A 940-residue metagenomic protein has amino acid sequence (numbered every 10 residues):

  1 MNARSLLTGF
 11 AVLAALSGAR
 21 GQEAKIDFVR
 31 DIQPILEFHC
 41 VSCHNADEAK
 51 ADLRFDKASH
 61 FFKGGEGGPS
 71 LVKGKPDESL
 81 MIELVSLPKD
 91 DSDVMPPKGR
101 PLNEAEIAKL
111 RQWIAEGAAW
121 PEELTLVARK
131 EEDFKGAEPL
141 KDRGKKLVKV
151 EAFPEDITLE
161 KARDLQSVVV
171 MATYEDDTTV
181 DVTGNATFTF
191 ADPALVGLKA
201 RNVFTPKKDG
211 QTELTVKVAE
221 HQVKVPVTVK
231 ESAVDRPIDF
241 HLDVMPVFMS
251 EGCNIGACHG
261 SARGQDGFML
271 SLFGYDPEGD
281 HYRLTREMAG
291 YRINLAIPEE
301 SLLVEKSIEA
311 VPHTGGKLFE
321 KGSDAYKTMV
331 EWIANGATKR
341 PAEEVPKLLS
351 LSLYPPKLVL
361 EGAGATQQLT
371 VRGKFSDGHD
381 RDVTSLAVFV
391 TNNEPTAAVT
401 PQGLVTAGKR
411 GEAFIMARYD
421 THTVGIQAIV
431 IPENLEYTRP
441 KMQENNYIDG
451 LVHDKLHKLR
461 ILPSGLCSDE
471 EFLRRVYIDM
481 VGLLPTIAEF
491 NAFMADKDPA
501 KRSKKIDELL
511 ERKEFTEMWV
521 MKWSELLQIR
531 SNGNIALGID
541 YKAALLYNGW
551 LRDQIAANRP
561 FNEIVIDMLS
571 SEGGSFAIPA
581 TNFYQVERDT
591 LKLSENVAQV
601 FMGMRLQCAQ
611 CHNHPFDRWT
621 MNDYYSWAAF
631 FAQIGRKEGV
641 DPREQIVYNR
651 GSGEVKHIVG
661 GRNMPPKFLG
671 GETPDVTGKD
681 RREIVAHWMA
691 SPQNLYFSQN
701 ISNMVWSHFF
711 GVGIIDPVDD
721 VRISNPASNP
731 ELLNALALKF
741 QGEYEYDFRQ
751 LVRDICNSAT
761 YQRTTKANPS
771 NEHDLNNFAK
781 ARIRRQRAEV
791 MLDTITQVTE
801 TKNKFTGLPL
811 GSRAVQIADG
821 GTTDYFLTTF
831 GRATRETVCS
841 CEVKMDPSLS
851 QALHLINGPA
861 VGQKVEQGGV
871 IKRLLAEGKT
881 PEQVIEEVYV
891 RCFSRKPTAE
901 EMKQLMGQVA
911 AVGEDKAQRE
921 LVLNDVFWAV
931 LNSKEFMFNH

Functional and structural regions predicted by a protein language model:
M1-L7: Bacterial N-terminal signal peptides that target proteins for export
T8-S17: Bacterial N-terminal signal peptides
G21-R111, W120-M171, G184-R236, H241 (+11 more regions): Solvent-exposed helix-loop boundary motif
L36, H44, S86, I114-A118 (+10 more regions): Protein kinase-like catalytic domain
E132-K135, F319-K339, S850-N857, V861-E866: Catalytic cores of secreted or luminal carbohydrate-active enzymes
P440-E514, W519, E525-T806, C841-E842 (+3 more regions): Primarily short, surface-exposed interaction patches in extracytoplasmic proteins
T799-K802, T806-L808, V815-Q816, G820 (+4 more regions): Long, His/Glu/Asp-enriched segments that create or flank divalent metal/ion-associated functional microenvironments
